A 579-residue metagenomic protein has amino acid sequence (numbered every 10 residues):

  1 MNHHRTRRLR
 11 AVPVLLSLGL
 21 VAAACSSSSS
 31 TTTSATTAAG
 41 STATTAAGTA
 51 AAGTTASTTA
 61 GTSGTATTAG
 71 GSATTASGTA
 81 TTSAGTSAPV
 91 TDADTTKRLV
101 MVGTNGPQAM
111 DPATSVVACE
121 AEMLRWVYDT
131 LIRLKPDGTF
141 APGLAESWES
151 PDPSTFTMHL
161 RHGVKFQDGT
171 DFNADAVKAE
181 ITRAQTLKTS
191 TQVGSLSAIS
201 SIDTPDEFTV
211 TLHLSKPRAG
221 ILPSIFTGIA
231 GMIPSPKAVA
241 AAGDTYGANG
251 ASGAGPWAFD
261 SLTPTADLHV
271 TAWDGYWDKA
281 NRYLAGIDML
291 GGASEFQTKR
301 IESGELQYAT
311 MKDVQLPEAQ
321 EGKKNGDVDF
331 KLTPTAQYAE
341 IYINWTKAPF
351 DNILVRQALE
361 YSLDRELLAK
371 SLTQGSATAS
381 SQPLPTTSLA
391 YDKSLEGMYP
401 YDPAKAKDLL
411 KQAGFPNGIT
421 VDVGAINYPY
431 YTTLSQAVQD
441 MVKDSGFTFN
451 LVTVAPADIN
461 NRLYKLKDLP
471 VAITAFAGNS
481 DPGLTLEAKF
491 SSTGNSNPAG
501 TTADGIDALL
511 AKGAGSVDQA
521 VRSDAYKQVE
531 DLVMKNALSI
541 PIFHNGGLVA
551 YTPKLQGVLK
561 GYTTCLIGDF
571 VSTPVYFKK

Functional and structural regions predicted by a protein language model:
V102-D152, T182, S252-G253: N-terminal lobe/hinge region of extracytoplasmic solute-binding protein
T139, T227-R282, G286, D408: Gly/Pro-rich hinge or "lid" segments in bacterial periplasmic/extracellular proteins
E149, G194-A238, S261: Surface-exposed binding/hinge segments that line and control ligand-binding clefts or catalytic entry sites
T157, T448-I459, T485-P553, K579: Extracytoplasmic/peripheral linker and loop segments enriched in polar/acidic and small residues with frequent Thr/Pro
N173-T182, E207-H213, G255-P256, L284-G286 (+5 more regions): Alpha-helical secondary-structure segments
D274-A319, T448: Ligand-site clamp/hinge motif
T378-Q412, Y430-T433: Structural transition elements
V549-K579: Long beta-strand-rich cores associated with HINT superfamily self-processing modules
